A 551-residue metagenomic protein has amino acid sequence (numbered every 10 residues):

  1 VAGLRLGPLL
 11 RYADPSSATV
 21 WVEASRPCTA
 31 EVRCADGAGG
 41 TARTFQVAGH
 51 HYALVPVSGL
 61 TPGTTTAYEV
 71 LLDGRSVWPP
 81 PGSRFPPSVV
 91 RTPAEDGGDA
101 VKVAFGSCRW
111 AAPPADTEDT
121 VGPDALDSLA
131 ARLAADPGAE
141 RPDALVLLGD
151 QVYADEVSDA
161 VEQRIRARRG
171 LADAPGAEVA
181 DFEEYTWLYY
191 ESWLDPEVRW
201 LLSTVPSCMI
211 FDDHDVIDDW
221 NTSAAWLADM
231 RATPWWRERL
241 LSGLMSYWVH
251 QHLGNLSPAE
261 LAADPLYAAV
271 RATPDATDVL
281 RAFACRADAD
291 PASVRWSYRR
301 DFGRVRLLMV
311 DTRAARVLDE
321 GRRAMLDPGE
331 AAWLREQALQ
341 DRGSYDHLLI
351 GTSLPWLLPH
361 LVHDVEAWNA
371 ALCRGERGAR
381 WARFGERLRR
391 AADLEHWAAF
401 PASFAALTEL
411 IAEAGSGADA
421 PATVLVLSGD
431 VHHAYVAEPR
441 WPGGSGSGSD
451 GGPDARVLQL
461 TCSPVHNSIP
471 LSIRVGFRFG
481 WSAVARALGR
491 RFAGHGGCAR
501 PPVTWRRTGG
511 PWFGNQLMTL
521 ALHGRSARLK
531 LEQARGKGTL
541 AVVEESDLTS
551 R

Functional and structural regions predicted by a protein language model:
V1-R551: Metal-dependent phosphoester/phosphodiester hydrolase catalytic core
